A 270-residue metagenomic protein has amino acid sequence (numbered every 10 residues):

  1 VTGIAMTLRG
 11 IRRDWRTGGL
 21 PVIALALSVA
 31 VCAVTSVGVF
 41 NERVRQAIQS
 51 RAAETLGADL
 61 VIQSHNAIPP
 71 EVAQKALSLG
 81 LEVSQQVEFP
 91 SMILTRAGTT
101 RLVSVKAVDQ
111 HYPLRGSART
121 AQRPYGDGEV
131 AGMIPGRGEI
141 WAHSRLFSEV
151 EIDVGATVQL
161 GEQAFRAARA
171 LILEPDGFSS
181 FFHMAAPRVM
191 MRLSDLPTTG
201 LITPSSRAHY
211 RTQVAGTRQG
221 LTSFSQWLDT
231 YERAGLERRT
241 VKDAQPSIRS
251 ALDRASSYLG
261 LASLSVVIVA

Functional and structural regions predicted by a protein language model:
V1-I268: Membrane transport/envelope proteins' first extracytoplasmic loop
